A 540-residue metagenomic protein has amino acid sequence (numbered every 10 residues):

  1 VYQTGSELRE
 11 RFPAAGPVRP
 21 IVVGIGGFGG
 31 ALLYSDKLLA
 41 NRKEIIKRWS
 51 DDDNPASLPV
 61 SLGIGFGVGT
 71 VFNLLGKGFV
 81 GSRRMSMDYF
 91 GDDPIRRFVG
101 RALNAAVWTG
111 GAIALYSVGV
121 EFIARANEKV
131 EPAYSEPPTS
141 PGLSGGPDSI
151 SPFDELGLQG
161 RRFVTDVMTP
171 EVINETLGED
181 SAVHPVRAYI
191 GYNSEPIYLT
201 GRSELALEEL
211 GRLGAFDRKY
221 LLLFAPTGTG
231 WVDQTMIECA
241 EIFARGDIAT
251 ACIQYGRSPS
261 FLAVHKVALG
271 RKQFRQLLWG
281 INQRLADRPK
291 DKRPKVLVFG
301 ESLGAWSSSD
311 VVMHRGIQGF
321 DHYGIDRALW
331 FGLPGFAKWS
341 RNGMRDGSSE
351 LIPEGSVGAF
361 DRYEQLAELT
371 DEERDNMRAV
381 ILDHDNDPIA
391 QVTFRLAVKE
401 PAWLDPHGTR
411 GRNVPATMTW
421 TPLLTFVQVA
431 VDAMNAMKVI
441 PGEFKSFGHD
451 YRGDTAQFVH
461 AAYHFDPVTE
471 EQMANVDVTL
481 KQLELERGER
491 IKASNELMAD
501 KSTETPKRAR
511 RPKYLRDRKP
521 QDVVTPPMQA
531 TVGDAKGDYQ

Functional and structural regions predicted by a protein language model:
V1-P294, H314-Q540: C-terminal His-loop and adjacent cap/lid subdomain of alpha/beta-hydrolase
V298-A305: Gly/Ala-rich beta-loop-alpha elbow adjacent to hydrolase catalytic centers
